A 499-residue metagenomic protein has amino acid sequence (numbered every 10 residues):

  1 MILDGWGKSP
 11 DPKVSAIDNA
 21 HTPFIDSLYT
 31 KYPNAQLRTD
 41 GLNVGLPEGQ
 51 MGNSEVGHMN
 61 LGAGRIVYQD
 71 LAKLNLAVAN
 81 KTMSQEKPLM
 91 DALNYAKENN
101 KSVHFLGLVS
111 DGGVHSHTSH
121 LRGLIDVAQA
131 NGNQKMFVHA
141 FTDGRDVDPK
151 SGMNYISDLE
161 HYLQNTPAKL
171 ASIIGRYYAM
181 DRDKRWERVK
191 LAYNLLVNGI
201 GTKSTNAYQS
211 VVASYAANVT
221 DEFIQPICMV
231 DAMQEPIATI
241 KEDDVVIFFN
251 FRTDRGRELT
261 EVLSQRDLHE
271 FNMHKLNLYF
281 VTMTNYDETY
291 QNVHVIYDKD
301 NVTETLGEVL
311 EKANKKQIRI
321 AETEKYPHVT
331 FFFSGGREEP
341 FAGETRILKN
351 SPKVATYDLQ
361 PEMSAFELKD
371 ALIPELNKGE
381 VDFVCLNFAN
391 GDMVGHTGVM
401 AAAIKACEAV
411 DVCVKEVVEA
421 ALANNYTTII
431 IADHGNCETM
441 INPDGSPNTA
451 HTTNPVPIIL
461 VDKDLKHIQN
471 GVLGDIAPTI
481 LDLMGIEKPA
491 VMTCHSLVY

Functional and structural regions predicted by a protein language model:
M1-Y499: Feature captures the catalytic ectodomains and active-site-proximal regions of enzymes that hydrolyze or transfer
